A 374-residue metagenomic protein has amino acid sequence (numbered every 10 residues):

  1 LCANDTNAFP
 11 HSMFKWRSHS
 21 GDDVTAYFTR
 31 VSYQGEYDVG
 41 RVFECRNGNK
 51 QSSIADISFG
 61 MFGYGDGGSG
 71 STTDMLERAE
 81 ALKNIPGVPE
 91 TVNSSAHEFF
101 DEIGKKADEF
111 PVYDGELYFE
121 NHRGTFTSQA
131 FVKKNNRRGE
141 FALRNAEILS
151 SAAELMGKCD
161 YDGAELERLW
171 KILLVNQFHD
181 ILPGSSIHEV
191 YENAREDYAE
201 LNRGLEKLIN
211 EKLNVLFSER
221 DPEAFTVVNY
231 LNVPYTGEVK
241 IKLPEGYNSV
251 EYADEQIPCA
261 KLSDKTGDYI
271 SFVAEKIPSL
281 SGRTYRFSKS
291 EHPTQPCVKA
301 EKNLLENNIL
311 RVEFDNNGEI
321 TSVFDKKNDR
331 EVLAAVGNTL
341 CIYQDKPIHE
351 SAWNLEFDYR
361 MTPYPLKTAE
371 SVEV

Functional and structural regions predicted by a protein language model:
L1-D5: Zinc-dependent metallopeptidase catalytic helix centered on the HExxH motif and its immediate flanking segment
H11-R220, Y230: Active-site and substrate-binding clefts of carbohydrate-active enzymes
G163-E167, V175-V374: Catalytic and substrate-binding regions of extracellular carbohydrate-active enzymes, especially polysaccharide lyases
